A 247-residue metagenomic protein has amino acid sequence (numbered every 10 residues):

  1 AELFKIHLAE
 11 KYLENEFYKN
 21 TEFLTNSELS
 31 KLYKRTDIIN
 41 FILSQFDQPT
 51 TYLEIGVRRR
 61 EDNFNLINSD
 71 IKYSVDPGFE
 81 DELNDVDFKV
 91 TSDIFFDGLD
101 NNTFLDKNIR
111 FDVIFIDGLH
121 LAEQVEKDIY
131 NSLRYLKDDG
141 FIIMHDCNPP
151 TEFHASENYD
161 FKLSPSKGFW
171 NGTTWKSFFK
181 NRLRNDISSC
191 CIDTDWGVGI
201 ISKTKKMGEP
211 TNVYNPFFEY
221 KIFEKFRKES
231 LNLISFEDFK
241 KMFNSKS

Functional and structural regions predicted by a protein language model:
A1-F115, L119-S247: A short alpha-helical cap/connector motif
